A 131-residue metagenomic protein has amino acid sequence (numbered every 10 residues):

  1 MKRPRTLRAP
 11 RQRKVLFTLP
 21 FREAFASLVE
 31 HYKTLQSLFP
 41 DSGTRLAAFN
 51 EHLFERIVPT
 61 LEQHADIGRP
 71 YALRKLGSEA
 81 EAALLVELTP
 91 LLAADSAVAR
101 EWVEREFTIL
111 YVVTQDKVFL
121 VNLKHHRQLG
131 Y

Functional and structural regions predicted by a protein language model:
M1-A99, Y131: Basic, Lys/Arg-enriched alpha-helical interface segments
V98-V103, F107, Q115-Y131: A beta-strand edge to alpha-helix "cap/lid" segment located at domain peripheries
